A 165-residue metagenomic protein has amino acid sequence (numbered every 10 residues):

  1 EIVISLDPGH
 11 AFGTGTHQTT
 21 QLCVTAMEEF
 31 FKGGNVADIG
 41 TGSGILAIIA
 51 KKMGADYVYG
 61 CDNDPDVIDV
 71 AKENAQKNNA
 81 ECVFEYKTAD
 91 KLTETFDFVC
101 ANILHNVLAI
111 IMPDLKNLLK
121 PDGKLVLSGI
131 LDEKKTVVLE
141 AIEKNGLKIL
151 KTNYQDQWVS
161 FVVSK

Functional and structural regions predicted by a protein language model:
I4-S5, K148: Short, well-ordered strand-loop elements centered on a beta-strand within folded domains, enriched for acidic residues
L6, H10-L92: Conserved SAM/SAH cofactor-binding pocket of Class I
Y57, N63-K165: S-adenosylmethionine
